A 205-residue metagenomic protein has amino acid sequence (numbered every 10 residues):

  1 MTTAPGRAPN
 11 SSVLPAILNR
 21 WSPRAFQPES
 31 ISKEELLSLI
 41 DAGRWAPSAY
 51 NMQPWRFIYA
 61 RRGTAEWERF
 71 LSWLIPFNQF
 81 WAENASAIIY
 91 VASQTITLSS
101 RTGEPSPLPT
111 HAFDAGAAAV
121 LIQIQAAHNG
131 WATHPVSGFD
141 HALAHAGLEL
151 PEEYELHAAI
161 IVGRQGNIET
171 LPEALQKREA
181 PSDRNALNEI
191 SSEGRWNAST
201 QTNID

Functional and structural regions predicted by a protein language model:
M1-D205: Acidic, surface-exposed loops and disordered segments
